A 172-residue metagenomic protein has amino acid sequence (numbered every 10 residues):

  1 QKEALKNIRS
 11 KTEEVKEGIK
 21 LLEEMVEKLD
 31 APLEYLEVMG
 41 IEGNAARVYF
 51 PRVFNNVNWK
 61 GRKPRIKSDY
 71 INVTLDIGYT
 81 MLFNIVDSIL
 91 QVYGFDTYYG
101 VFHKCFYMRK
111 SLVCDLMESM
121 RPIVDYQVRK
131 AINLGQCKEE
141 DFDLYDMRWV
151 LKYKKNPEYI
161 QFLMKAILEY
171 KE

Functional and structural regions predicted by a protein language model:
Q1-E172: Active-site helix-to-loop segments that bind/position phosphate- or nucleotide-bearing substrates and donors across
